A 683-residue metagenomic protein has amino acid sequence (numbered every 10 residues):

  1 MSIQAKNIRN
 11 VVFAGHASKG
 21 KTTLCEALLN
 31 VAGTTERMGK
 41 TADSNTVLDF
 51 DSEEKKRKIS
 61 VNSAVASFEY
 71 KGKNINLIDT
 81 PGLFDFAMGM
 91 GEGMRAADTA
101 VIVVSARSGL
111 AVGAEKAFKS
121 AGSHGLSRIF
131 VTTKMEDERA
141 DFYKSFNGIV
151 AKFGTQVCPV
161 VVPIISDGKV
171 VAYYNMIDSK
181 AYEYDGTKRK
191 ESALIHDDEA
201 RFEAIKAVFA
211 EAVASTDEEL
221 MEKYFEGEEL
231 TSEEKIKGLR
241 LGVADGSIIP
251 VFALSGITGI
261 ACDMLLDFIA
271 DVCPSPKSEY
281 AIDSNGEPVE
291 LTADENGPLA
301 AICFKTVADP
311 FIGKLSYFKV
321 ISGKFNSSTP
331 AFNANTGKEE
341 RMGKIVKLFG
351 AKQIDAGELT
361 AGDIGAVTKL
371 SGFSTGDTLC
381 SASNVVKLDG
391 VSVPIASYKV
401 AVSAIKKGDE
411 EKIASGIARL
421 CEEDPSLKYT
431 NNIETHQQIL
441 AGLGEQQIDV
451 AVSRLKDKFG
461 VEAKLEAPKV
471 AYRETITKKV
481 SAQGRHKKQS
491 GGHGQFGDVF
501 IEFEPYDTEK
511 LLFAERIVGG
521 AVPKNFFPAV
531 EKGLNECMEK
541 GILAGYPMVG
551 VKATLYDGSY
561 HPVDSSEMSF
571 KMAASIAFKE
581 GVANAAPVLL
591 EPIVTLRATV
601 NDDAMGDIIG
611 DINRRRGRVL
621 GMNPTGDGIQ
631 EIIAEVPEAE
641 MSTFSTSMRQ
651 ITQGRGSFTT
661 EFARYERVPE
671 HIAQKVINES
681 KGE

Functional and structural regions predicted by a protein language model:
M1-E683: Structural and coupling elements of P-loop NTPases
